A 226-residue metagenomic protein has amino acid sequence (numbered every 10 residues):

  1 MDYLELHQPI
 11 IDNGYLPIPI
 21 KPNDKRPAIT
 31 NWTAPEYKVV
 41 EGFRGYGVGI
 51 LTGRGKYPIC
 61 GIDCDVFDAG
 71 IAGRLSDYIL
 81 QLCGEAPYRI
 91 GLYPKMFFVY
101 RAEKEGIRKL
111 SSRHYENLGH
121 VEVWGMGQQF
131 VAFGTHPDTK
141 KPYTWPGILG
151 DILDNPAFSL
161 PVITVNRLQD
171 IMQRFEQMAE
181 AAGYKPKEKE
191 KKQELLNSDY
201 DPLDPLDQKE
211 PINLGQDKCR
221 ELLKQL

Functional and structural regions predicted by a protein language model:
M1-Y200: Conserved phosphate/metal-binding and DNA-contacting active-site motifs used in DNA phosphodiester-bond processing
S198-L226: C-terminal accessory/binding modules appended to enzymatic or scaffolding proteins
